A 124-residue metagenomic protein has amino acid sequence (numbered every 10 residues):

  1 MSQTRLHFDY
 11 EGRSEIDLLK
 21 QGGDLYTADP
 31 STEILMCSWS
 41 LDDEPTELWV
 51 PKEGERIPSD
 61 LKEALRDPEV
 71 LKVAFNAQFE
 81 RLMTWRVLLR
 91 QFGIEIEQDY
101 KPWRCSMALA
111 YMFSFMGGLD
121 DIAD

Functional and structural regions predicted by a protein language model:
Q3-H7, G12-Q21, L25-D124: Conserved DEDDh/DEDDy metal-dependent 3′-5′ exonuclease domain
